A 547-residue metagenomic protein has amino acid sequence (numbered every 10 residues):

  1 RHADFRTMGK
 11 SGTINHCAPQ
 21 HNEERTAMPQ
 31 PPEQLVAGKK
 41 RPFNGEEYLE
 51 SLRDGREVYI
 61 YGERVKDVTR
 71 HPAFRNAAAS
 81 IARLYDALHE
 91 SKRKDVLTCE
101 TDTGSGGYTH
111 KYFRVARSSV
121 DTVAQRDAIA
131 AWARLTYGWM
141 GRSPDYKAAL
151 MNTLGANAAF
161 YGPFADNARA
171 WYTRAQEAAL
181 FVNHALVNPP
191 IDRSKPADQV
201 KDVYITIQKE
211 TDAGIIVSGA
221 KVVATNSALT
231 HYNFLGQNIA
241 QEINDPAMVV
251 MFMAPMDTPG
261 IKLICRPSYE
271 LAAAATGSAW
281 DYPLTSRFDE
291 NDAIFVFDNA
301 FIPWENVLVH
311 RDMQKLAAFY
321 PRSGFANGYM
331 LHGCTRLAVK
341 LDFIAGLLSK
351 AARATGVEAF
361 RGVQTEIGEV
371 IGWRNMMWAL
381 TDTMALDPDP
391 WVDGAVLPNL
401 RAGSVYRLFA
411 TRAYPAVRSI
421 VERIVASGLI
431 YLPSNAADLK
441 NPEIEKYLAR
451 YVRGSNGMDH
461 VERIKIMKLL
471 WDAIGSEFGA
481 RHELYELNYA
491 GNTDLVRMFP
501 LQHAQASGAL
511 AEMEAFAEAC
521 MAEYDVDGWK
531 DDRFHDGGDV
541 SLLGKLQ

Functional and structural regions predicted by a protein language model:
D4-R6, K10-A27: Short, Lys/Arg-enriched N-terminal segments with co-localized hydrophobic residues within the first ~10-30 amino acids
E24, M28-C99: Acidic/polar, glycine-rich intrinsically disordered N-terminal extensions of enzymes
R75, A79, T173-Q176, I216 (+5 more regions): Generic structural signal for well-ordered, non-transmembrane alpha-helical segments in soluble/cytosolic regions
C99-Y232, Q237-F252, D257-K262: Glycine-rich flavin
H184, N188-G333, Q502-Q547: FAD-binding core of flavoproteins
H332-P390: Extended amphipathic alpha-helical segments enriched in small hydrophobics
G362-G368, V396-S404: Short, charged, amphipathic alpha-helical segments
R401-G544: Alpha-helix capping/hinge segments and adjacent helical runs
